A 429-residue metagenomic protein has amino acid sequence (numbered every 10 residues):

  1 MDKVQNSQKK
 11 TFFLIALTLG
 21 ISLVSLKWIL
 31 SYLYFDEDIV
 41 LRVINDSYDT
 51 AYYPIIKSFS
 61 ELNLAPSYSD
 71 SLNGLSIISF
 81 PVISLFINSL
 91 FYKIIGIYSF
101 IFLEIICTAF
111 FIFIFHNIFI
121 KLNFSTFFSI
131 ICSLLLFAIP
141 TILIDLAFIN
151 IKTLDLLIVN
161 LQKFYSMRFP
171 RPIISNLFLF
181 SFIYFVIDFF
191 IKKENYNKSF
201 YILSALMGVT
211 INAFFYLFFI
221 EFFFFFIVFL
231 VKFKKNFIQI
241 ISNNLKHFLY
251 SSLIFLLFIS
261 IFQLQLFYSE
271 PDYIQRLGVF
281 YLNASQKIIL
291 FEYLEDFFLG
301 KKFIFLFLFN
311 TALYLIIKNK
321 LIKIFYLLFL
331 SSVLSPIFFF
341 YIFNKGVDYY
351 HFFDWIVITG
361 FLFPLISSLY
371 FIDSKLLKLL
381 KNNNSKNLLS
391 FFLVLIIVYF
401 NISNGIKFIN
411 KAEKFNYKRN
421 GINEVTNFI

Functional and structural regions predicted by a protein language model:
M1-Y34, T126-I131, K246, Y250-S252: Start-transfer (signal-anchor) and selected internal transmembrane alpha helices of multi-pass inner/ER membrane
V24-Y184, V209, A213-F219, F408-N416: Active-site lumenal/periplasmic loops and adjacent helix-entry segments of GT-C-fold, multi-pass membrane
L33-Y48, D155-P172, Q265-K301, V333-F363 (+1 more regions): Membrane-helix boundary/interfacial segments in multi-pass membrane proteins
Y48, N212-Y326, L334, N344-Y349: Transmembrane catalytic cores of multi-pass membrane glycosyltransferases and polysaccharide-assembly enzymes
I56, F391-I429: Extracytoplasmic
T108, F219, G346-L377: Hydrophobic/aromatic-rich transmembrane helices and adjacent perimembrane loops
K198-F215, F226: Membrane-interface alpha helices of multi-pass inner-membrane proteins
K246-L256, Y370-K407: Signature aromatic-anchored transmembrane alpha helix within multi-pass, membrane-resident enzymes that catalyze glycan
